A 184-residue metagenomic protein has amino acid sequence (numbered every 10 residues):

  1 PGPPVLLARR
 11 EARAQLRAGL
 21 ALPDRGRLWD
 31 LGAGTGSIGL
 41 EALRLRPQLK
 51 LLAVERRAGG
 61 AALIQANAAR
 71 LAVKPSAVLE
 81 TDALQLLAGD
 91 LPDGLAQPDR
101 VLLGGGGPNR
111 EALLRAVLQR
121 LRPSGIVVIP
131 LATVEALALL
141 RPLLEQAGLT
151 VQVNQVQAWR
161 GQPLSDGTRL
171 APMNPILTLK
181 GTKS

Functional and structural regions predicted by a protein language model:
P1-D24, W29, L63-A66, R70-L71 (+2 more regions): Class I SAM-dependent transferase core
G32: Conserved S-adenosyl-L-methionine
T35-P47: Conserved SAM-binding loop of SAM-dependent methyltransferases across substrates and taxa, primarily the Class I
Q48-L52: Short beta-strand element of Class I
V54-E55, L102-G104: Conserved acidic E/D residue at the C-terminus of a beta-strand in Rossmann-like folds
V54-L95: S-adenosyl-L-methionine
P108-A116: A short, conserved alpha-helix within the catalytic core of class I
A116-L177: C-terminal substrate-binding/active-site "lid" region of AdoMet-derived donor-dependent transferases
